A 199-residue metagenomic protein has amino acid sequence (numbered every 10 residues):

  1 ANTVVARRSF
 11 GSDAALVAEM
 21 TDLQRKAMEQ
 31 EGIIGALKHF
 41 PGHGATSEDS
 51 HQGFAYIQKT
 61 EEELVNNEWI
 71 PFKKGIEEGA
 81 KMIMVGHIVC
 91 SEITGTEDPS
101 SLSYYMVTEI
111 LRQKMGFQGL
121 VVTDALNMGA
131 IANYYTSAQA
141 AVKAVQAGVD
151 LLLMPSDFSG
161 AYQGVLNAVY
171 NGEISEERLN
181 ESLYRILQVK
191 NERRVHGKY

Functional and structural regions predicted by a protein language model:
A1-V4: Short, conserved phosphate-binding/catalytic loop or strand-edge motifs used in phosphoryl-/nucleotidyl-transfer
R7-G11: A charged helix-plus-loop insertion that forms the helical arch/lid used to bind and gate nucleic-acid substrates
S12-N167, E173-R178, R185: Second-shell residues forming the walls of enzyme active-site clefts
I174-E181, V195-Y199: Flexible, glycine/charged-enriched surface loops at secondary-structure junctions
L183-K190: Short amphipathic alpha-helical coiled-coil/interface segments
